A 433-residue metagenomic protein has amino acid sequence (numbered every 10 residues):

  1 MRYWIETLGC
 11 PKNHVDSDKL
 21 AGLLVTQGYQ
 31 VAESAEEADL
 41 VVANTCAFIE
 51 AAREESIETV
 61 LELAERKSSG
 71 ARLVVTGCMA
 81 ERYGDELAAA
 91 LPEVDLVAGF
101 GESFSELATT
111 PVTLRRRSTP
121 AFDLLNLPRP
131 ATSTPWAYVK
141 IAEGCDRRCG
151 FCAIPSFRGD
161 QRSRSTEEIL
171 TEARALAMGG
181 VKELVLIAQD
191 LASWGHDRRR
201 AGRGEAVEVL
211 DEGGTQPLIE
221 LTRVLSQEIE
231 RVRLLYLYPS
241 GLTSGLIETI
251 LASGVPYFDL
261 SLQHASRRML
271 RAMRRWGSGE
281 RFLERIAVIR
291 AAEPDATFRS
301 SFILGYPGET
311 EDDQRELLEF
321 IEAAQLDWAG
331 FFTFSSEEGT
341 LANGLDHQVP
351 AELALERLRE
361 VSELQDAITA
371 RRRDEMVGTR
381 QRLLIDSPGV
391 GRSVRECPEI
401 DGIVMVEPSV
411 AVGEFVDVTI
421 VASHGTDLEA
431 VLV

Functional and structural regions predicted by a protein language model:
M1-W194, P217, G279-A291, R315 (+3 more regions): Proteins enriched for Cys/Gly/acidic motifs involved in redox and nucleic-acid/cofactor modification
L73-G77, R82, M178-D312: Conserved SAM/AdoMet-binding glycine-rich loop
E93, I250-Y257, A323-D327: Glycine-enriched alpha-helix->loop->beta-strand junction motifs that scaffold or abut catalytic
T132-P135, C145-D146, H264, A296 (+4 more regions): Short flexible coil/turn linkers enriched for glycine and charged/polar residues that connect secondary-structure
C149, I169, L186, L234 (+7 more regions): Conserved, mostly hydrophobic/aromatic
L246-I247, L317, V406: Short beta-alpha junctions and helix-cap segments that line functional grooves
F258, L270-R271, P294-T297, D312-Q314 (+5 more regions): Extended hydrophobic-aromatic, low-complexity segments
T333, G344-V433: Terminal RNA-binding accessory module
